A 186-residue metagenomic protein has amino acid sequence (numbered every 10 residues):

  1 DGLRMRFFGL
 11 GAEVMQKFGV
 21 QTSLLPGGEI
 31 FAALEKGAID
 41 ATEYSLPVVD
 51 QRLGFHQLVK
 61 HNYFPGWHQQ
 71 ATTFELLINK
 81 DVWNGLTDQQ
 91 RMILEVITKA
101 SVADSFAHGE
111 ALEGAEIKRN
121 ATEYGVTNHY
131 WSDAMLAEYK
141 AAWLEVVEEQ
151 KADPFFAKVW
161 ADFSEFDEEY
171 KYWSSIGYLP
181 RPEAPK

Functional and structural regions predicted by a protein language model:
D1-K186: N-terminal secretory/targeting leader peptides
